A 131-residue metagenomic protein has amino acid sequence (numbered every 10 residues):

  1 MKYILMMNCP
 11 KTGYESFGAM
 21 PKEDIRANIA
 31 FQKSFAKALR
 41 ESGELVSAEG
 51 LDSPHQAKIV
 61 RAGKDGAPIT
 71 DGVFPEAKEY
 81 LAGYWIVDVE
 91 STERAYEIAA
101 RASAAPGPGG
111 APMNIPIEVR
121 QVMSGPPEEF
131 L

Functional and structural regions predicted by a protein language model:
M1-L131: Conserved, structured core segments of small domains
